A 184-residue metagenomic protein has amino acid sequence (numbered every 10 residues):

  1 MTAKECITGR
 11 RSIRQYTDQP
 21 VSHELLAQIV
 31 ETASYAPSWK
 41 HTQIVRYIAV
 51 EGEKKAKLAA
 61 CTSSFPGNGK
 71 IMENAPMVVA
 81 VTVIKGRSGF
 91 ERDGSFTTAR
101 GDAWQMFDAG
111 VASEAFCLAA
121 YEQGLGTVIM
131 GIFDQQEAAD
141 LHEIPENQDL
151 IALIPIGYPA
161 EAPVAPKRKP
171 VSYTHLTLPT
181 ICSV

Functional and structural regions predicted by a protein language model:
K4-Q19: Generic N-terminal amphipathic, Lys/Arg-enriched alpha-helix
C6, V78-A80, L153-P155, A165: Conserved hydrophobic/aromatic beta-strand scaffold that supports enzyme active sites
L26-E31: Short amphipathic alpha-helical segments
A33, V79, T97-L141: Small-aliphatic-rich amphipathic alpha-helix that forms the alpha element of a beta-alpha
H41-A109: Glycine/small-residue-rich phosphate/adenosyl-binding loop
I71, I144-P163: A glycine-rich helix N-cap at a beta->alpha junction
T174-T180: Conserved small/polar residues in nucleotide/adenosyl-binding loops
